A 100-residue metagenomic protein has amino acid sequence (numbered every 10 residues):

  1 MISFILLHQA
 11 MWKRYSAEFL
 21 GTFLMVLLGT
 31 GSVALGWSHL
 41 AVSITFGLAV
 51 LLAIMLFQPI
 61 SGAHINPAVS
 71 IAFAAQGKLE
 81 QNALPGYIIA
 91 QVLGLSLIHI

Functional and structural regions predicted by a protein language model:
M1-I98: Membrane-interface helix-loop junctions and terminal tails of multi-pass membrane proteins
